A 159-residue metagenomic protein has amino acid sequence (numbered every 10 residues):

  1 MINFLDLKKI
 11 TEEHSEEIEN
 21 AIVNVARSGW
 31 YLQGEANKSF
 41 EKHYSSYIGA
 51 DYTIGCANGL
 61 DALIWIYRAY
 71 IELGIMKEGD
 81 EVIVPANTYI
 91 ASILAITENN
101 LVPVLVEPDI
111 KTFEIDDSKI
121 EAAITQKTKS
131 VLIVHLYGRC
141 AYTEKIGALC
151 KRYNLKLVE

Functional and structural regions predicted by a protein language model:
M1-W30: N-terminal "arm"/small-domain region of PLP-dependent enzymes with the aminotransferase-like
D6, Y52, N58, T97 (+5 more regions): Structured catalytic cores of enzymes that bind and process phosphorylated ligands/cofactors
I10, L32, T88, K111-T112 (+1 more regions): Glycine-/small-residue-rich active-site loops that bind phosphorylated ligands and cofactors
W30, E35-E81, A95-N99, L105: Phosphate-binding glycine-rich loop
I64, N87, A141-E144: Short N-terminal helix/helix-N-cap motif within the alpha/beta-hydrolase-1
Y67-I124, S130: Conserved PLP-anchoring active-site segment centered on the Schiff-base-forming lysine
K111-E159: Active-site phosphate-binding strand-loop segment of PLP-dependent enzymes
